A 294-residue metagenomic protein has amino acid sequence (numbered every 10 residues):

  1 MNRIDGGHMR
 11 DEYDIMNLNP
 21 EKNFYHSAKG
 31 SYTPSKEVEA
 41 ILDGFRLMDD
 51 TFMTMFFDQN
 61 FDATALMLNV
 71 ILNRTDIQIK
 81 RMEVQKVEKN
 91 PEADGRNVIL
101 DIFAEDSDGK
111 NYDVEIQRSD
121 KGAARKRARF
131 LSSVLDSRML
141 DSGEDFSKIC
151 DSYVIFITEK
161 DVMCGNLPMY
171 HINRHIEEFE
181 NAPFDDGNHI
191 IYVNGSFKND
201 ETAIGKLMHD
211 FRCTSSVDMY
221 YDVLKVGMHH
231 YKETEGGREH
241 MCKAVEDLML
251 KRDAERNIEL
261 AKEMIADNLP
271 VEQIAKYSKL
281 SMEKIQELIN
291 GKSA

Functional and structural regions predicted by a protein language model:
M1-Y32: A detector of short terminal or domain-flanking linear segments
E12, I99-D101, K225: Conserved beta-strand residues within beta-sheet cores
K29-G30, L131, M169-H175, K206-F211 (+1 more regions): Short intrinsically disordered coil segments
T33-F45, E105, Y112-Q117, A203-A294: Short, charged alpha-helical interaction segments and adjacent helix-coil junctions
T33-G187, N199: Accessory alpha/beta interaction modules
V114, Y192-V193: Short, well-ordered beta-strand elements
E177-D186, I191, L207, F211-T214: Low-complexity, glycine/alanine/valine/leucine- and proline-rich hydrophobic stretches
